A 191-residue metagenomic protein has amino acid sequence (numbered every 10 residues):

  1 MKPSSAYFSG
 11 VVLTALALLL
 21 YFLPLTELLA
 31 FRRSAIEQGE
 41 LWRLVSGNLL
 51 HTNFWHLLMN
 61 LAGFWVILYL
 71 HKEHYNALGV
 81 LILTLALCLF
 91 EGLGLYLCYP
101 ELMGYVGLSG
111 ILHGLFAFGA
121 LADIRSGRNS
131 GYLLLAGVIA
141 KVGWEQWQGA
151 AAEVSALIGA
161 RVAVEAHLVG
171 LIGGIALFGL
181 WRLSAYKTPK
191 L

Functional and structural regions predicted by a protein language model:
M1-W42, I67, H74-A77, L85 (+3 more regions): N-terminal signal-anchor transmembrane helix
G10-P24, I67-L115, L133-W144: Small-polar-interrupted transmembrane alpha-helices in polytopic inner-membrane proteins
L41-L61: Interfacial helix-start motif at the membrane-water boundary
L50-N53, Y96-Y105, R125, E153-I158: Membrane-interface helix caps and helix-loop-helix hairpins in membrane proteins
L57-F64, V106-A117, G159-W181: Alpha-helical transmembrane segments that form the membrane-embedded catalytic/substrate-binding core of multi-pass
P100-M103, A150-V154, R182-L191: Transmembrane helix-loop junctions in multipass membrane proteins, especially transporters and channels
L115-S126: Alpha-helical transmembrane segments in multipass membrane proteins, preferentially the mid-helix core
Q146, A150-V162: Short, membrane-exposed interhelical loops at transmembrane-helix boundaries
